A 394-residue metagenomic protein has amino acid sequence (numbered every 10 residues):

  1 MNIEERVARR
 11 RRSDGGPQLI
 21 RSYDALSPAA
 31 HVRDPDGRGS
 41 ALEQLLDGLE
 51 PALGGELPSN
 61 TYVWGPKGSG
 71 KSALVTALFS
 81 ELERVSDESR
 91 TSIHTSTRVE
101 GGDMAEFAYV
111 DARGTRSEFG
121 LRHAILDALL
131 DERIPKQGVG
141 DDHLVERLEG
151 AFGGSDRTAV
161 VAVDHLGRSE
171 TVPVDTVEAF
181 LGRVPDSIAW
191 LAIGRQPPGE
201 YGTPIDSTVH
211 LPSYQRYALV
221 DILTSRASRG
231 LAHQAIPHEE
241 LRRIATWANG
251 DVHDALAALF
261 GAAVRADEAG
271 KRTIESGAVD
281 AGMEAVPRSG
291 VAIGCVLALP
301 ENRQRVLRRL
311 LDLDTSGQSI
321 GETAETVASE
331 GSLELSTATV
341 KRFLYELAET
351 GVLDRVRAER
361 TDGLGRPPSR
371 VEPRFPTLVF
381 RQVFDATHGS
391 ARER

Functional and structural regions predicted by a protein language model:
M1-S59, R84: A short, basic N-terminal segment
L57-A77: Walker A/P-loop nucleotide-binding motif
T61-Y62, V85-R113: Conserved catalytic segments around the Walker B and adjacent sensor/switch elements of P-loop NTPase domains
G102-M104, G114-A179, R183-P204, Y214-L219 (+4 more regions): Mid-core helix/loop region of P-loop NTP-binding domains shared across ATPases and GTPases
H233, H238-E239, R243-N302, L335 (+1 more regions): C-terminal helical "lid" subdomain and adjoining coupling/linker elements of P-loop NTPases
R303-L311: Hydrophobic residues on short alpha-helical segments
S316-V327: Short acidic, hydrophobic short linear motifs in intrinsically disordered regions
T326-R394: Terminal-proximal interaction/regulatory segments of ATP-powered molecular machines
